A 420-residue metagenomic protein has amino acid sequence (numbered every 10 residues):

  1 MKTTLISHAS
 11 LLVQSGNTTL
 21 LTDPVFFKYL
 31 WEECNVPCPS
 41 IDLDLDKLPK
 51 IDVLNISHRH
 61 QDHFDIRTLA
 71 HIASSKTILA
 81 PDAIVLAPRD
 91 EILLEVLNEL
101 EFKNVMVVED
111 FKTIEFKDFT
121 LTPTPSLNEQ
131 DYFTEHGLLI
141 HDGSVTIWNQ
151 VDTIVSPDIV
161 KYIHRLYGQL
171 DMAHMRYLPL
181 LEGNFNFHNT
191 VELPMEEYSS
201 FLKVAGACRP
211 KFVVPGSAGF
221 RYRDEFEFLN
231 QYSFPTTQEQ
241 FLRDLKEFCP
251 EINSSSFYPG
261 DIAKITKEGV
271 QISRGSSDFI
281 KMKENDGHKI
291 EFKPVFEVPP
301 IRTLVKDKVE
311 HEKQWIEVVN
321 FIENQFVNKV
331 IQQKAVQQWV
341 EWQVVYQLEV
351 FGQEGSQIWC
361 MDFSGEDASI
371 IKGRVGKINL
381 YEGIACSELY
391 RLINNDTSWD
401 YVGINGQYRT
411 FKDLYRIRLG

Functional and structural regions predicted by a protein language model:
L5-G16, T113-L170: Catalytic core of the metallo-beta-lactamase
T18-R59, H63-T77, Q130, V155-Q169: Pre-active-site segment of Zn-dependent metallo-hydrolases
L21-D23, K50-F64, L86-P88, W148-T153 (+4 more regions): Active-site neighborhood of phospho(di)ester-bond hydrolases with catalytic His/Asp-centered motifs
K28-Y29, H60-F64, I92-E95, K112-E115 (+5 more regions): Active-site environment of divalent metal-dependent phosphoester hydrolases
I72-P81, F226-L245, E268-D286: Short, electropositive alpha-helical surface patch
A80, I84-V145, R243: Metallo-beta-lactamase
A83-L86, D158-C249: Cap/insert and terminal regions of metallo-dependent hydrolase folds
A263-K267, Q271-G420: Feature captures hydrophobic
